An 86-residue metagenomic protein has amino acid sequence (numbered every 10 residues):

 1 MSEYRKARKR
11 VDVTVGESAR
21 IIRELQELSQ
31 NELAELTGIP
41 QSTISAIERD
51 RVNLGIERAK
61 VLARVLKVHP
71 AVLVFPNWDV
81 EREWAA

Functional and structural regions predicted by a protein language model:
S2-L25: A short, Lys/Arg-rich alpha-helix, primarily the initiator
S2-Y4, R64, V72-A86: Short, charged recognition helix plus adjacent turn of helix-turn-helix-like nucleic-acid-binding domains
E17-L36, V61: Short basic helix-loop element that most often maps to the first helix and adjoining turn of HTH DNA-binding modules
G38-L54: Recognition helix of helix-turn-helix/homeodomain-like DNA-binding domains that insert into the DNA major groove
R51-R64, V80: Short, basic-rich loop-to-helix N-cap that marks the start of a DNA-contacting helix
